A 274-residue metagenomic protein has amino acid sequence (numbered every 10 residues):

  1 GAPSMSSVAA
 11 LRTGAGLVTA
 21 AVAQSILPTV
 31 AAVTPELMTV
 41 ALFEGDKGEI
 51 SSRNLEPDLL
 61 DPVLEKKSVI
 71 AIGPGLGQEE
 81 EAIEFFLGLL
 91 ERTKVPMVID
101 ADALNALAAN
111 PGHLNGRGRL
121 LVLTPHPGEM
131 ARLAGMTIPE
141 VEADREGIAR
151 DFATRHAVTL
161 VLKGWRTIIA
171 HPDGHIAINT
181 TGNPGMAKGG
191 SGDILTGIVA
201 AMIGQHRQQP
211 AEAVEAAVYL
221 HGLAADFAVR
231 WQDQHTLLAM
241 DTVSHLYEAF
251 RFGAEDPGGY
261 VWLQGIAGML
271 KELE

Functional and structural regions predicted by a protein language model:
G1-A101, N105-V122, P127-E274: Small-residue (G/A/S/T)-rich helix-start motifs and N-terminal tracts that mark the onset
